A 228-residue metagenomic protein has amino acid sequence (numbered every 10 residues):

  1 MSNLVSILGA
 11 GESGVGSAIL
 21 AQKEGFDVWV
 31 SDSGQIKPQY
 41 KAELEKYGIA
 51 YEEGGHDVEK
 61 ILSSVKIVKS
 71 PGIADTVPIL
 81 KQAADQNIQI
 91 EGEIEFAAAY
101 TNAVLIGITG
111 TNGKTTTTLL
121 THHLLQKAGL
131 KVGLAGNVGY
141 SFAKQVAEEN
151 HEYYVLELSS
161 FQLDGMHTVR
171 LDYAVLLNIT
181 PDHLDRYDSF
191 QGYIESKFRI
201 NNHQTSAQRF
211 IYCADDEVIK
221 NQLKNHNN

Functional and structural regions predicted by a protein language model:
M1-G92, F96, E217: N-terminal leader/targeting and accessory segments in enzymes
L4, E59-L62, P71-N228: Phosphate-binding loop of NTP-binding sites
